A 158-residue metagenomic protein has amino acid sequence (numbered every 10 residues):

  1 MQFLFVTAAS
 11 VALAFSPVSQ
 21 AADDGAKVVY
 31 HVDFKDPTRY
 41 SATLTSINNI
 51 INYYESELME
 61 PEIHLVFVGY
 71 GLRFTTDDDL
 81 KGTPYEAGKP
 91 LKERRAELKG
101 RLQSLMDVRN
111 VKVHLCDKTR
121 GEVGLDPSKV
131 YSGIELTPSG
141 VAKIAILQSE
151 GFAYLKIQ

Functional and structural regions predicted by a protein language model:
Q2-A14: Bacterial N-terminal signal peptides
S19-Q158: Secreted/extracellular ectodomain signature
